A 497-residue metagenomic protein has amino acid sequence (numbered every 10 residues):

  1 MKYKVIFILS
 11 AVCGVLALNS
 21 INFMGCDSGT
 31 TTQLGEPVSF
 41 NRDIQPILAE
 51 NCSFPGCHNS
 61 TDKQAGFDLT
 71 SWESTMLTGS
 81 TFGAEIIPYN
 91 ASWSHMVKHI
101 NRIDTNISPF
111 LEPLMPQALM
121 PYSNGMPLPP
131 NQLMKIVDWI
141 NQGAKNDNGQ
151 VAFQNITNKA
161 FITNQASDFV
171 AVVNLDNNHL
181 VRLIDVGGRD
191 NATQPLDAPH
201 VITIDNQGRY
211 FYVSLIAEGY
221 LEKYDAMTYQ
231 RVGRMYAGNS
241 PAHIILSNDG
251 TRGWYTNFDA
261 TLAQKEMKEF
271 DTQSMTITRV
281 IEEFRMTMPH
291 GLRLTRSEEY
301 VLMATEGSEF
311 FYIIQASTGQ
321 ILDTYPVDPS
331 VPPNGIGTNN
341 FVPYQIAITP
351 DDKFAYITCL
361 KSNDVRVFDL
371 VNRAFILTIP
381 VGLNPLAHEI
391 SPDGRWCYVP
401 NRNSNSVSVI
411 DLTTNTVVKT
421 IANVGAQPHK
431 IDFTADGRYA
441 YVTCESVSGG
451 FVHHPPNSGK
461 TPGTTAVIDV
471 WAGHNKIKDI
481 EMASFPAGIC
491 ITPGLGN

Functional and structural regions predicted by a protein language model:
M1-M24: Sec-dependent bacterial lipoprotein signal peptides
K2, I100-R102, K353, R438: Short intrinsically disordered, low-complexity coil segments enriched in acidic
A11-V12, L18, G66, S317 (+1 more regions): Intrinsic disorder/low-complexity segments
L16-N19, M24, M96, A171 (+2 more regions): Intrinsic disorder/low-complexity signature
G25-T157: Aromatic- and Gly/Pro-enriched helix-to-coil junctions and flexible linker segments
P116, Y122-G125, V137, N141-N497: Predominantly soluble domains enriched in secretory-pathway, periplasmic, or organellar proteins
